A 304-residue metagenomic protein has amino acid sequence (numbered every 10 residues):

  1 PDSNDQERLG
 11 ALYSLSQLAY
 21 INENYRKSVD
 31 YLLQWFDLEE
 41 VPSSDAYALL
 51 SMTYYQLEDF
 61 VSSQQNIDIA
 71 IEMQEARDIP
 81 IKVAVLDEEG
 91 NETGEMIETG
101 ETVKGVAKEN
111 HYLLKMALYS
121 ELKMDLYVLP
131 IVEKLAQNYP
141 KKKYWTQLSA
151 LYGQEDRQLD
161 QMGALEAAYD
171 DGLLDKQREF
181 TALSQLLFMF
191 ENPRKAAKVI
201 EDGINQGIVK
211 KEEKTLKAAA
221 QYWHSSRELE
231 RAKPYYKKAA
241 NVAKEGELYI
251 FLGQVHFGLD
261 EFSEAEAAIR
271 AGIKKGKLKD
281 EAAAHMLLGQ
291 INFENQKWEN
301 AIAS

Functional and structural regions predicted by a protein language model:
P1-A303: Alpha-solenoid helical repeat scaffolds
